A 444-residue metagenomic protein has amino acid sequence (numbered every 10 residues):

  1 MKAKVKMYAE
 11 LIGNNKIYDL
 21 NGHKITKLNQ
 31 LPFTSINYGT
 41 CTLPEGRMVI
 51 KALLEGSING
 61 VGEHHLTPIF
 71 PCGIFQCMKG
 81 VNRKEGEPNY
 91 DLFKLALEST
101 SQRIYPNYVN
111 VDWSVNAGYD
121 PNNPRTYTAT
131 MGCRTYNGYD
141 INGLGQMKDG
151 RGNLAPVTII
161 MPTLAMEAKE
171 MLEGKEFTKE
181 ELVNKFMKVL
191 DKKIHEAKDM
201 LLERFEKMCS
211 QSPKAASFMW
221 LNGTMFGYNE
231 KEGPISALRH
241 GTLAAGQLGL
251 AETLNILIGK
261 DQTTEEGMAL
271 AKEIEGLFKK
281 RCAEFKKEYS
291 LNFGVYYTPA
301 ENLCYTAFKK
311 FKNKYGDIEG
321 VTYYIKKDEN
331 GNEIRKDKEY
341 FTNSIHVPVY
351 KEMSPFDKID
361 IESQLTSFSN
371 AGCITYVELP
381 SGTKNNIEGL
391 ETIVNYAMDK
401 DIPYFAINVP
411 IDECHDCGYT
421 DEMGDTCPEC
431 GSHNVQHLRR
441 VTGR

Functional and structural regions predicted by a protein language model:
M1-R239, K260, T264-T420, T426-P428 (+1 more regions): Conserved catalytic cores of very large enzyme subunits
P162, L243, R440-T442: Flexible, active-site-adjacent loop/turn segments at secondary-structure boundaries
L243-I256, G276: Contiguous, well-ordered alpha-helical segments that form the cores/surfaces of helical PPI scaffolds
G246-G249, A371, G443: Glycine-centered flexibility sites
N434-R444: Short acidic, low-complexity intrinsically disordered linear motifs used for protein-protein interactions
